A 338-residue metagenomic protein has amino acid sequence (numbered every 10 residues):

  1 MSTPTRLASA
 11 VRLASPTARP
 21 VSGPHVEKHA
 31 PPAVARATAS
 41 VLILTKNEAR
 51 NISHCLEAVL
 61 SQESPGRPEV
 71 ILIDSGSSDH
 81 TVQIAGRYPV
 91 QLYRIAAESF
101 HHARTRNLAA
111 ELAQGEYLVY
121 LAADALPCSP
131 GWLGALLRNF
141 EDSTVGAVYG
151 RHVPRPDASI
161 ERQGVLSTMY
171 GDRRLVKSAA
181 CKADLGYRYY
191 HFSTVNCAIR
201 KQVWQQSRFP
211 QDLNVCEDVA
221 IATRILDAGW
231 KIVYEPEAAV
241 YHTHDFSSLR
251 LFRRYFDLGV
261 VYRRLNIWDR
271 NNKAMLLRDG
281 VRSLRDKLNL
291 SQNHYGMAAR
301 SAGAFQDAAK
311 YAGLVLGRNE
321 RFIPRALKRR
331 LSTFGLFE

Functional and structural regions predicted by a protein language model:
E57-R67: Short, acidic, metal-binding catalytic loop of nucleotide-sugar glycosyltransferases
D74-V82, L126: A conserved acidic beta->alpha catalytic loop
A96-A113: Glycine-rich, basic loop-to-helix element that forms the pyrophosphate-binding segment of sugar-nucleotide handling
L118: Short aromatic/hydrophobic "clamp" motif used to bind/position activated sugar donors
L126, P130-Q163: Conserved donor NDP-sugar-binding/catalytic core segment of glycosyltransferases
G150-R151, S167-Y189: Short, flexible, basic/aromatic active-site loop/helix in glycosyltransferases
A179-I199, N214, A220: A recurrent flexible, glycine/aromatic-enriched loop bordering the glycosyltransferase active site that acts as
R254-D257, R264, N271-E338: Non-catalytic, C-terminal membrane-associated alpha-helical segments of glycosyltransferases
